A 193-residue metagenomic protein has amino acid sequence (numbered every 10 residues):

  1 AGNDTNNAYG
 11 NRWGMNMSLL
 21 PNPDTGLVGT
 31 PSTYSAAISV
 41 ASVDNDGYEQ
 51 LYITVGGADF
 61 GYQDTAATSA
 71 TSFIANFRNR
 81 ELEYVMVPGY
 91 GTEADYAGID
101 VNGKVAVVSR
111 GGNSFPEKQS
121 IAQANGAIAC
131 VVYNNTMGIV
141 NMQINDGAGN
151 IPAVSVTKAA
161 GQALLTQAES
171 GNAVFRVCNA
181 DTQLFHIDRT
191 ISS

Functional and structural regions predicted by a protein language model:
A1-S193: Structured lumen-facing ectodomains of secretory-pathway proteins
